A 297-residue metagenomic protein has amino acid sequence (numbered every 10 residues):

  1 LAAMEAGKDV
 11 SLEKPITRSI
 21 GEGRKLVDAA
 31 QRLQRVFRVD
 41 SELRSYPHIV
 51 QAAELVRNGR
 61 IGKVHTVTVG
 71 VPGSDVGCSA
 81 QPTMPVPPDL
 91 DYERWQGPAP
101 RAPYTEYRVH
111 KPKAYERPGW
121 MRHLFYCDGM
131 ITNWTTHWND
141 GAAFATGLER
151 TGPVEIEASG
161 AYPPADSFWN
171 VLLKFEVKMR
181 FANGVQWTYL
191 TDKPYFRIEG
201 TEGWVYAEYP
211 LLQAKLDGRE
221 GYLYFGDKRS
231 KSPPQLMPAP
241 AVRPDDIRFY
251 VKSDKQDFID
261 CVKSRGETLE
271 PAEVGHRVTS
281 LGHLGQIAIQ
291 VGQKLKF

Functional and structural regions predicted by a protein language model:
L1-S45, G59, G292: Beta-strand-loop-alpha-helix segment that lines the small-molecule cofactor/substrate pocket of alpha/beta enzymes
D28-R35, Q51-V64, D75, T83-D89: Basic phosphate/pyrophosphate-binding loop/patch that engages nucleotide-derived ligands
R35-V36, G62-T68, A288-F297: C-terminal capping/lid region of NAD(P)-dependent oxidoreductase domains
V39-S41, L124-T132, G160-D166, A239-R248 (+1 more regions): Active-site rim elements
T68-A114, D217-G218, L223-G226: Core domains of carbohydrate- and sulfate-ester-processing enzymes
E93-A182, H276: Rossmann-like dinucleotide-binding domain that binds NAD(P)(H)
G160, S167, F175-K252: NAD(P)-dinucleotide binding in Rossmann-like oxidoreductases
N170, D260-F297: C-terminal helix-rich "cap/oligomerization" subdomain common to oxidoreductases
